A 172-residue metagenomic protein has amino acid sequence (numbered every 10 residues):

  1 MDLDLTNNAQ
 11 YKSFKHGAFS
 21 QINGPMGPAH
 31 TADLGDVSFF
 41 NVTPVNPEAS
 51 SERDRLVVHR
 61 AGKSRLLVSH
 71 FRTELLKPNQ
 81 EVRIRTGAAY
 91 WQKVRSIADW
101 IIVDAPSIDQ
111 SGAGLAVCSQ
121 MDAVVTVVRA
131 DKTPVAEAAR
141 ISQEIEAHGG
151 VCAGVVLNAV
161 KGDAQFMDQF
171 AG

Functional and structural regions predicted by a protein language model:
M1-D2, D104: A structural signal for short, well-ordered beta-strand segments and their strand-loop junctions that often border
D2-S96: P-loop/Walker-type NTP enzyme "switch/lid" segment
L76-G172: Conserved catalytic-core segment of NTP-binding enzymes
